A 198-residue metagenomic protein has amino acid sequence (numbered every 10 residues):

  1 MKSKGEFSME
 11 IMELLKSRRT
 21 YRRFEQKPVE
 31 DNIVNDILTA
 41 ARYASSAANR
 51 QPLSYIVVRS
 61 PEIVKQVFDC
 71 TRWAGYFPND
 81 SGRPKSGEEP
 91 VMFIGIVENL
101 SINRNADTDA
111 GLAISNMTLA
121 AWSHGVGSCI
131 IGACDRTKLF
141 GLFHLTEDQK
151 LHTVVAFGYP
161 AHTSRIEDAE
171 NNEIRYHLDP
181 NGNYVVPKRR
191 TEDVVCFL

Functional and structural regions predicted by a protein language model:
K2-L198: Acidic, surface-exposed loops and disordered segments
